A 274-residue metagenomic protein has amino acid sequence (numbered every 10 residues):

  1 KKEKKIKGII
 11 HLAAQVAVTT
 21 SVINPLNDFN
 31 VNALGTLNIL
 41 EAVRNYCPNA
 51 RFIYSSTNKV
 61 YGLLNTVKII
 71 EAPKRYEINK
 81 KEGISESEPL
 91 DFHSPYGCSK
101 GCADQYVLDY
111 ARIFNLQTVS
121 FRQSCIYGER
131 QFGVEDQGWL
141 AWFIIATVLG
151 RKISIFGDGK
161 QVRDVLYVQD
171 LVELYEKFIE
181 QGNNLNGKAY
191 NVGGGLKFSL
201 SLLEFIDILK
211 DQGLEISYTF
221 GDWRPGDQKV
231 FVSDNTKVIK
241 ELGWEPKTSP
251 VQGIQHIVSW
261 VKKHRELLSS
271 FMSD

Functional and structural regions predicted by a protein language model:
K1-I126, W244, Q255-H256, K263-H264: N-terminal Rossmann-like NAD(P)+-binding domain of SDR-like oxidoreductases, especially those catalyzing
I23, V31-L34, S87, S94 (+7 more regions): Residue-level signal for the nucleotide or nucleotide-sugar donor/cofactor binding architecture
N24, A42, Y46, A146 (+4 more regions): Generic structural signal for alpha-helix termini and adjacent loop/cap motifs
G101, F114-Q117, I126-W142, L149-R151 (+6 more regions): Glycine/proline-rich active-site loop of Rossmann-fold NAD(P)-dependent oxidoreductases
D158, K188-N191, L203-I206, D211-V230 (+2 more regions): C-terminal "lid/loop" region of Rossmann-like NAD(P)-dependent oxidoreductases
L171, Y175, V192, L202-F205 (+2 more regions): Non-catalytic, hydrophobic alpha-helical segments
P250-D274: Amphipathic terminal alpha-helices
